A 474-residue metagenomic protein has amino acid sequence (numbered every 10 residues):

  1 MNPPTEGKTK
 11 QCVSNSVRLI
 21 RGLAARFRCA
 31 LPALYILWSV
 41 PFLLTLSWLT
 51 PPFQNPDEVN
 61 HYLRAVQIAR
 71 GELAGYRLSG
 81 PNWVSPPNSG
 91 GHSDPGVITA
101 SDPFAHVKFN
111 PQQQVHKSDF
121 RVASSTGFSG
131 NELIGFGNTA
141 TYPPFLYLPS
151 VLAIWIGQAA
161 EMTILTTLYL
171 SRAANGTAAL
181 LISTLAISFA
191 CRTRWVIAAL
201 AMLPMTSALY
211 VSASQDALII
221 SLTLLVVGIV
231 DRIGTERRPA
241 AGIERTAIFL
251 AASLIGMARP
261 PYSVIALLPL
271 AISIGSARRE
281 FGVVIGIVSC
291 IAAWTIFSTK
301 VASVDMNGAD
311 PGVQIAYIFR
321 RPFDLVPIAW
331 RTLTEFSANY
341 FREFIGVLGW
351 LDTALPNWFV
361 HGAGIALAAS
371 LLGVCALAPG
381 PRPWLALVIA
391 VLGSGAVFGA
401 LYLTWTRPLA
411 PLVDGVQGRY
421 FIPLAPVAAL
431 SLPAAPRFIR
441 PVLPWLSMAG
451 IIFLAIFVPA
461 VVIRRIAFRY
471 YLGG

Functional and structural regions predicted by a protein language model:
M1-L44, F281-I287, A378, A386 (+1 more regions): Start-transfer (signal-anchor) and selected internal transmembrane alpha helices of multi-pass inner/ER membrane
C29, A241, A277-F281, L372-L392: Membrane-interface helix-loop-helix junctions at transmembrane boundaries of multi-pass membrane enzymes, predominantly
E72-L170: Interfacial juxtamembrane loops and adjacent helix segments that form the catalytic/substrate-binding surfaces
A160-L165, T184-S207: Transmembrane-helix signature of polytopic, membrane-embedded enzymes that assemble or transfer cell-envelope glycans
S212-I219: Short acidic/glycine- and proline-prone juxtamembrane loop motifs at membrane-interface regions of multi-pass membrane
I229-T246, S263-I291: Perimembrane helix-loop-helix junctions
I285, S298-L377: Membrane-lumen/periplasm interface segments of multi-pass, membrane-embedded glycan/lipid transferases
A293-T295, A302-I318, V416, P441-G474: Transmembrane helical bundles and short interhelical boundary loops of multi-pass, membrane-embedded
